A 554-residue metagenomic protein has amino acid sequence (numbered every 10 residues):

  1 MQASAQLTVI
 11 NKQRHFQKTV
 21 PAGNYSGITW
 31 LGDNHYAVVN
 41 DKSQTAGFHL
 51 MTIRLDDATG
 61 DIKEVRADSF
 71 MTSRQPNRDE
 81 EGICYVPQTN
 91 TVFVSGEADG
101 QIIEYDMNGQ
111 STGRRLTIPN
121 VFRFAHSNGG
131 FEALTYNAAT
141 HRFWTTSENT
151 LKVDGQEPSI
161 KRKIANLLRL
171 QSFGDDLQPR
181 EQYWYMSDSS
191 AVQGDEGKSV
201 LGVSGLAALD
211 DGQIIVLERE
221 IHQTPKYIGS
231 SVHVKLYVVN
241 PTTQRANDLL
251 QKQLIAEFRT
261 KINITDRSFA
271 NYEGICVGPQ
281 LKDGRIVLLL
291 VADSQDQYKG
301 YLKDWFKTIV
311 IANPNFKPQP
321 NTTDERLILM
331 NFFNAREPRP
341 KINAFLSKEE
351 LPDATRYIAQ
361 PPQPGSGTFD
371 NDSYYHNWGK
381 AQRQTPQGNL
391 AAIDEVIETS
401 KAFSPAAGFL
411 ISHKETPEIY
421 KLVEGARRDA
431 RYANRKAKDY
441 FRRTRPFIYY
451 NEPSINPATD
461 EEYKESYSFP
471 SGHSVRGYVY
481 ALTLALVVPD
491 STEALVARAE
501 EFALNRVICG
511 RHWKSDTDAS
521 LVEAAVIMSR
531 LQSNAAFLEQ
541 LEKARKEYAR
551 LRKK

Functional and structural regions predicted by a protein language model:
A3-P318, L327: Sequence/structural signature of beta-propeller domains
V20, Q75, V94, H126 (+12 more regions): Extracytoplasmic/periplasmic, Sec-exported soluble proteins
N40, C84-P87, T135-A138, S147 (+11 more regions): Sec/Tat-exported extracytoplasmic proteins
S231-T242, S454, R498-F502, R545: Active/binding-pocket-proximal capping segment
K299, A458-T459, E501-H512, R545-K554: Short, mixed-charge aromatic SLiMs
P320-I508, R530, Q540: Hydrophobic alpha-helical bundle signature of multipass membrane enzymes
E501-Q532: Interfacial helix-loop-helix junctions of multi-pass membrane proteins
M528-K554: C-terminal membrane module of polytopic membrane proteins
